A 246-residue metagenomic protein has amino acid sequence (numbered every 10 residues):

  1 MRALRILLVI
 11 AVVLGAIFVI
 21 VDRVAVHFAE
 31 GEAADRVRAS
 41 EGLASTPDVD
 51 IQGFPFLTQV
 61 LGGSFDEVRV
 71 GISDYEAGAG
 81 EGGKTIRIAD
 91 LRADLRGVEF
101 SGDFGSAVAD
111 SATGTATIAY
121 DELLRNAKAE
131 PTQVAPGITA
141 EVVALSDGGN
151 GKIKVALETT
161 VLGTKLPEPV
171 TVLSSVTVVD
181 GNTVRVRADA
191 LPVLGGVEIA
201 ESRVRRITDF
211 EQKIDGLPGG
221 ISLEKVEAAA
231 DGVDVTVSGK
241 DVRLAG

Functional and structural regions predicted by a protein language model:
M1-F56, L61, A77-G80, L244-G246: Hydrophobic membrane-targeting and insertion signals
A44-L124, E130-V134, I138-T160: N-terminal beta-strand/beta-hairpin edge segment
F54, S73-Y75, R96-V98, E158-T160 (+4 more regions): Solvent-exposed coil/turn segments that connect beta secondary-structure elements in extracytoplasmic/periplasmic
R69, K154, V184-R185, D234-T236: General beta-strand recognition
Y75-G83, S101, T160-E168, L194-G196 (+1 more regions): Short, cysteine-centered beta-strand-loop-beta hairpins and adjacent loop/turn segments enriched in charged/polar
G97-G102, V143, V172-T177, V226-E227: Extended lipid/amphipathic-ligand handling interfaces
A127-R205, K213-G216: Mature, soluble, non-transmembrane domains
L191-G246: Extracytoplasmic/luminal low-complexity segments enriched in Pro/Gly and acidic/polar residues that act as flexible
